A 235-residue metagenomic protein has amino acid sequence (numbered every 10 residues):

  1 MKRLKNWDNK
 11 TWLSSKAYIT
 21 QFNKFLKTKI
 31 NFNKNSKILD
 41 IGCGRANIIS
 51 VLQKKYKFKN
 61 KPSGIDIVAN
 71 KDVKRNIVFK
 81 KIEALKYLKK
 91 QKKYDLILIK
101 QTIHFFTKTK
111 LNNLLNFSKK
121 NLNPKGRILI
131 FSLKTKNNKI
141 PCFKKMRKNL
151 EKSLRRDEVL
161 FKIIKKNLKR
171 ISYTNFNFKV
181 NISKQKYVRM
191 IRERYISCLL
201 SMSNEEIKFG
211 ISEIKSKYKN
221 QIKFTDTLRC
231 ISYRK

Functional and structural regions predicted by a protein language model:
M1-N33, N47, V51: Conserved class I S-adenosyl-L-methionine
L39, G44-Y87: Class I SAM-dependent methyltransferase SAM/SAH-binding core
L98: A conserved beta-strand element that flanks and buttresses the S-adenosyl-L-methionine
Q101-T102: Short catalytic micro-motifs in class I SAM-dependent methyltransferases
N112-P124: A short glycine-rich, Lys/Arg-flanked "PGG" loop and its adjoining helix->strand segment in the class I
R127-R155: Conserved class I S-adenosyl-L-methionine
S153-N167: Short alpha-helix
S172-K235: Conserved Class I S-adenosyl-L-methionine
